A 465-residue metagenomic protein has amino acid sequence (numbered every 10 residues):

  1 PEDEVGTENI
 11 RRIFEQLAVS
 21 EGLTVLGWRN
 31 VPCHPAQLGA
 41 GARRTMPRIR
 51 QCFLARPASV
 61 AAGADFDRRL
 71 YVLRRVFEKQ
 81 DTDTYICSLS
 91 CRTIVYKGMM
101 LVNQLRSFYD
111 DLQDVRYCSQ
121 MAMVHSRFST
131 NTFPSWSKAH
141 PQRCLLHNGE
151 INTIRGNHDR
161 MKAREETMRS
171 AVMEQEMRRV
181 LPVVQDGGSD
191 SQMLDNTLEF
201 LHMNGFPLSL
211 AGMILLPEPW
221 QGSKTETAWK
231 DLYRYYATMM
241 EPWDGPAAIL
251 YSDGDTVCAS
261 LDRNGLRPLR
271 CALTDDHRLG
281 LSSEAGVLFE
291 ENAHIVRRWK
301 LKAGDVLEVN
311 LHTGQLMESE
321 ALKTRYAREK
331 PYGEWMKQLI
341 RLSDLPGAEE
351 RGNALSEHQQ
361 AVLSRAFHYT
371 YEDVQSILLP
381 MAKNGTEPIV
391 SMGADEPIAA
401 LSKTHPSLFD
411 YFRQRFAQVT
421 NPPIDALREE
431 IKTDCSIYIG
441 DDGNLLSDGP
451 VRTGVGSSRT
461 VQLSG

Functional and structural regions predicted by a protein language model:
P1-R459: Conserved short alpha-helical segments that host acidic/polar catalytic motifs at enzyme active sites
